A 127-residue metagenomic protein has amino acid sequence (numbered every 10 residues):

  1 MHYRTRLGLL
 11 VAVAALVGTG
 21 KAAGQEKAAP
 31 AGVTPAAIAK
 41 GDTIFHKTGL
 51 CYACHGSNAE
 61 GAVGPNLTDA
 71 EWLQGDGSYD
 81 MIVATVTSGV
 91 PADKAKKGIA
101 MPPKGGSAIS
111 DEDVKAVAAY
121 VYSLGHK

Functional and structural regions predicted by a protein language model:
M1-L9: Bacterial N-terminal signal peptides that target proteins for export
G8-V17: Bacterial N-terminal signal peptides
G20-H46: Electrostatic cytochrome c docking/interface patches
G41, T48-S57, M101-P102, V117-V121: The canonical Cys-X-X-Cys-His
H46, L50-D69, Q74: N-terminal, post-signal-peptide region of Sec/Tat-exported proteins
A62-A70, G89-K127: Axial heme c-ligation environment in periplasmic c-type cytochrome domains
